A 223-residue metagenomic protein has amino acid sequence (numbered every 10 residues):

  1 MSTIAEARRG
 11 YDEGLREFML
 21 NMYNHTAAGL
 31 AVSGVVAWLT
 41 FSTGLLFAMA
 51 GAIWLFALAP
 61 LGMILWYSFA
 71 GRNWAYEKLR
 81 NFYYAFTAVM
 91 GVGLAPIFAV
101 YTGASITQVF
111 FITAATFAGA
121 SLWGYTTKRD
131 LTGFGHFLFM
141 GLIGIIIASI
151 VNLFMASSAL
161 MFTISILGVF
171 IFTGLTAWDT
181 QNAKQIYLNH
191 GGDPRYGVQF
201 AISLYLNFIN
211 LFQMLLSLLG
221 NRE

Functional and structural regions predicted by a protein language model:
M1-E223: A hydrophobic alpha-helical transmembrane-helix feature that marks the membrane cores and membrane-interface segments
